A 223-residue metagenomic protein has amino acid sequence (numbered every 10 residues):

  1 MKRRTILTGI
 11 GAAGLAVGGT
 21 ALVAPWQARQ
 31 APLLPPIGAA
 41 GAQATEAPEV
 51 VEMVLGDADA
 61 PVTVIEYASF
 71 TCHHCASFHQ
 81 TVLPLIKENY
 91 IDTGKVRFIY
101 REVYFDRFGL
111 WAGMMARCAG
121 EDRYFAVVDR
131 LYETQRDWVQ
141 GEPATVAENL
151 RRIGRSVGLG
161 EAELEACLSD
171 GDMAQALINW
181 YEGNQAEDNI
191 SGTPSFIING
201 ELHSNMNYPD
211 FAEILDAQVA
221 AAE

Functional and structural regions predicted by a protein language model:
K2-D106, I178-Y181, A220-E223: Extracytoplasmic thiol/disulfide redox context detector
K2-L33, S69, R152-E223: C-terminal cap of thioredoxin/glutaredoxin-like
P48-V50, E133, I198: Residue-level signal for pocket-adjacent positions within structured domains
V50-V51, W111, L164: Glycine-rich, flexible loop/turn motifs
A68-T71, A76-R155: Structural alpha/beta surface segment adjacent to cysteine/selenocysteine redox centers across thiol/disulfide enzymes
